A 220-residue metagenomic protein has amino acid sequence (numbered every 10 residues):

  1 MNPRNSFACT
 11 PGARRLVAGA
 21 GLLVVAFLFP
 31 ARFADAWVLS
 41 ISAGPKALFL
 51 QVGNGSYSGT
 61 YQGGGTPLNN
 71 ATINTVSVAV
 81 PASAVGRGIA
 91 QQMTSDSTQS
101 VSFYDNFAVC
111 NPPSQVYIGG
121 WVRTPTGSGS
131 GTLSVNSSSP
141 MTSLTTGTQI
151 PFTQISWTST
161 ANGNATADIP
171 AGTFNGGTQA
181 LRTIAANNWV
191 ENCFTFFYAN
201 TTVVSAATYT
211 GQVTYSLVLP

Functional and structural regions predicted by a protein language model:
M1-A13: N-terminal secretory signal peptides that target proteins for export/translocation
C9, F29-A31: Generic detector of N-terminal low-structure segments
G19-F29: Bacterial N-terminal signal peptides
A34-Q154, G176-P220: N-terminal small/polar-rich segments of proteins
T146-D168: A surface/secretory-pathway sequence property marking extracellular, secreted, or lumenal proteins enriched
A167-P170, Q179-L181: C-terminal or late-domain output modules
